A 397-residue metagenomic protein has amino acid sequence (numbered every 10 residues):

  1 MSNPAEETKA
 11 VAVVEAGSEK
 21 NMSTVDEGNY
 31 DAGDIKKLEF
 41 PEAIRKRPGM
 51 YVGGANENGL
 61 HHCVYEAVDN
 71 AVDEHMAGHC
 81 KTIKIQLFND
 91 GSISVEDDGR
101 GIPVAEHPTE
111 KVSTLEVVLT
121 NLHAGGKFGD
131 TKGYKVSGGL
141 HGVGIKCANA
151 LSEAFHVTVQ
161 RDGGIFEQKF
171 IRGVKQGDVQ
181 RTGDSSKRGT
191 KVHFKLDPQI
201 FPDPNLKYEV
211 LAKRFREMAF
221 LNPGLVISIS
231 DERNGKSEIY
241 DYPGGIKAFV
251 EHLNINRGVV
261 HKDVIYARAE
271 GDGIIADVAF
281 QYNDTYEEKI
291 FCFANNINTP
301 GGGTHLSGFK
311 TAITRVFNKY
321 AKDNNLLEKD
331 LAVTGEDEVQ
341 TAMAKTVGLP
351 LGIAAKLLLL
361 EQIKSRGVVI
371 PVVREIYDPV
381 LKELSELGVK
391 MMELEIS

Functional and structural regions predicted by a protein language model:
S2-D34, G91-T114, G125-H252: GHKL-type ATPase core
K37-R45, F88-N89, E96, G183-H193 (+1 more regions): Flexible hinge/switch segments at interdomain interfaces of large molecular machines
K46-Y65, K135: Conserved short strand/loop->alpha-helix "switch" segment adjacent to the catalytic nucleotide/phosphoryl-transfer site
R47-Y51, A71-E74, G78, N121-F128 (+6 more regions): Conserved, well-folded catalytic cores of nucleic-acid-processing and energy-transducing macromolecular machines
N58-I83, G144-L151: Conserved ATP-binding N-box helix of the HATPase_c
V118: Short basic (Lys/Arg) and small-residue
E209, R216-M218, G224, S228-E336: GHKL/Histidine-kinase-like ATPase module
K322, A332-S397: C-terminal catalytic/substrate-binding lobe primarily of soluble NAD(P)-dependent oxidoreductases
